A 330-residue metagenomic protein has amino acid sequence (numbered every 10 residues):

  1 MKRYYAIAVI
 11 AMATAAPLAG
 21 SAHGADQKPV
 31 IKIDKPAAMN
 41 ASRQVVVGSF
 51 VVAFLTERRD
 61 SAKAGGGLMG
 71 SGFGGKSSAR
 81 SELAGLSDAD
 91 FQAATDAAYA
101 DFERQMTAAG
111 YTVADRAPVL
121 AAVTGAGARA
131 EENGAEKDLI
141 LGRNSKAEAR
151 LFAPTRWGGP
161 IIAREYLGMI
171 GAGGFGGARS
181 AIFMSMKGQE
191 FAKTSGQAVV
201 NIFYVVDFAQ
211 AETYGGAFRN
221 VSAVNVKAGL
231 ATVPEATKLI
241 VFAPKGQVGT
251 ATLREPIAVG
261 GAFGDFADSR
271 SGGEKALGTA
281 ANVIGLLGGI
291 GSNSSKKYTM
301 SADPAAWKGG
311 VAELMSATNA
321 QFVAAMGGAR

Functional and structural regions predicted by a protein language model:
M1, A15, D138-L139: Short, intrinsically disordered/low-complexity patches at protein termini and at juxtamembrane boundaries
M1-A8: Bacterial N-terminal signal peptides that target proteins for export
A8-P17: Bacterial N-terminal signal peptides
A19-S21: Domain-scale selection of a single, long terminal region that carries the protein's primary operational module
H23-G158, I162-L167, G171-G264, E274-R330: A structural "domain/chain start" motif
